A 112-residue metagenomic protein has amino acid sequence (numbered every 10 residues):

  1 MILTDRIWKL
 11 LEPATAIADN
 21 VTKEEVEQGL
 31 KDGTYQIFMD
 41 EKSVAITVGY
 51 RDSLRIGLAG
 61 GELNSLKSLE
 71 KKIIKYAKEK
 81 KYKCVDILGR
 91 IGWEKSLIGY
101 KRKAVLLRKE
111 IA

Functional and structural regions predicted by a protein language model:
M1-K23: Short amphipathic alpha-helix that is part of the acyltransferase structural core
I2-L3, A45, Y100: Generic structural motif
K9, E24-D32, K67-K71, K75 (+1 more regions): Polar/charged alpha-helical tracts
L11-T15, I37-D40, T47, K75-A77 (+1 more regions): Alpha-helix C-terminal capping segments
T15-I37: Amphipathic interaction/junction segments at domain boundaries or subunit interfaces
I17, V48-Y50, L88-A112: Terminal substrate-recognition subdomain of acyl/acetyltransferases
K31-S65: Conserved donor-binding loop and adjoining core beta-sheet/short helix segment in diverse acyl/aminoacyl transferases
R51-G99: Acyl-donor binding region in acyl/amide transferases
